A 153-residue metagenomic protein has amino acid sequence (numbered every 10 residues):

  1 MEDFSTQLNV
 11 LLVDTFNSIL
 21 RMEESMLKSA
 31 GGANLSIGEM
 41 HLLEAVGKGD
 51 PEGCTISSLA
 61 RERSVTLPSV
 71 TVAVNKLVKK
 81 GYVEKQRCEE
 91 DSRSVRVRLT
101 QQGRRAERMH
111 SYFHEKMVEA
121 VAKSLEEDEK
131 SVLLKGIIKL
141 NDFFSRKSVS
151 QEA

Functional and structural regions predicted by a protein language model:
M1-A33, I37: N-terminal leader segment of winged-helix/HTH proteins
M1-D3, D128-A153: C-terminal regulatory/oligomerization modules of transcriptional regulators
L12-T15, I19-M26, R63, A106-A122 (+1 more regions): Alpha-helical linker/hinge and terminal dimerization helices associated with HTH transcriptional regulators
E24-T66: N-terminal helix-turn-helix DNA-binding core of bacterial DNA-binding proteins
A33-S36, E52, S69-V72, K76 (+2 more regions): Short glycine/proline-centered loop/turn elements that form peptide/ligand docking sites
I56-S57, P68, N75, V95: Residues within helix-turn-helix
N75-K135: Charged, amphipathic alpha-helical coiled-coil/dimerization segments
